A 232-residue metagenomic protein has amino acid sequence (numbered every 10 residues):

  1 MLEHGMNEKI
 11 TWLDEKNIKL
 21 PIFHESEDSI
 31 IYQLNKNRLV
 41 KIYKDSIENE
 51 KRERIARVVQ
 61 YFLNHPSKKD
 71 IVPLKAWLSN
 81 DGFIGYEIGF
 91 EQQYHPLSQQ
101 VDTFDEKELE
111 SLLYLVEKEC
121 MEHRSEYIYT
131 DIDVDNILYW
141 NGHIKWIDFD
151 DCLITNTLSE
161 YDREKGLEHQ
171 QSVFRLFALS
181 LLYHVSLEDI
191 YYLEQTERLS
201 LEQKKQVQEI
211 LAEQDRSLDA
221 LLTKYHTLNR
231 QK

Functional and structural regions predicted by a protein language model:
L2-L20: A short, low-complexity linker immediately N-terminal to eukaryotic Hanks-type protein kinase catalytic domains
K16-V72, W77, Q99-Q100: ATP-binding glycine-rich loop module of kinase domains
Y32, L112-V116, I137-Y139, H143-I144: Hydrophobic transmembrane helix bundles of membrane-integrated enzymes that assemble and modify cell-envelope
R38-L39, I84, H143-K145: Hydrophobic residues embedded in beta-strands of well-ordered beta-sheets
N49-Q60, K107-L115, R163-V173: Well-ordered, non-membrane alpha-helical segments in soluble/globular domains
D70-L112: Conserved structural core of kinase catalytic domains
C120-W140, W146: Catalytic-loop of the protein kinase fold
W140-Q231: C-lobe/activation-segment region of protein kinase-like
